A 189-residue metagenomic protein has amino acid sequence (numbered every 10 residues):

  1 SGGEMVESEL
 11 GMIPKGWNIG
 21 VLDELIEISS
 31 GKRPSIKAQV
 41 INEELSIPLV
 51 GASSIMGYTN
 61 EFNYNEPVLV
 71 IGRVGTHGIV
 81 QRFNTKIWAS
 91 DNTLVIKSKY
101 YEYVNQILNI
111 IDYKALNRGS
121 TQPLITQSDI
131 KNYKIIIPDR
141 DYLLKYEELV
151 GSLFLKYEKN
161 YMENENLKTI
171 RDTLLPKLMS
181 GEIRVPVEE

Functional and structural regions predicted by a protein language model:
S1-P34, V40-V50, I136, R140-P186: Non-catalytic DNA-recognition/assembly elements of restriction-modification systems
K37-Q39, T59-N60: A generic local secondary-structure boundary/capping motif
Q39, G75, W88-A89, K97-S98 (+4 more regions): Short, charged/polar low-complexity linear motifs in solvent-exposed/disordered segments
G51-Y133: A short beta-sheet element
